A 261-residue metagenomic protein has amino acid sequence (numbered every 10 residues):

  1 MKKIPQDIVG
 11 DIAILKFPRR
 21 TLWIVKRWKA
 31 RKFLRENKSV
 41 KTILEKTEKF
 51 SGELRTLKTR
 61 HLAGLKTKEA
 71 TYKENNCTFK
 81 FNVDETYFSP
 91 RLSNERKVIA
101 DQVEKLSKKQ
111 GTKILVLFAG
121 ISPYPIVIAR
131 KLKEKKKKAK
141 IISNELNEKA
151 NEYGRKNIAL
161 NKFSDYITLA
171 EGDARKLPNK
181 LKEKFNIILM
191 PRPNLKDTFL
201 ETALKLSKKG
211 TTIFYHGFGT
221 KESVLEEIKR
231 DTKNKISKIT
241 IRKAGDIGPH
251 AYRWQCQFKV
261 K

Functional and structural regions predicted by a protein language model:
M1-K261: SAM-dependent transferase fold signal centered on methyltransferase-like domains, encompassing both Class I
